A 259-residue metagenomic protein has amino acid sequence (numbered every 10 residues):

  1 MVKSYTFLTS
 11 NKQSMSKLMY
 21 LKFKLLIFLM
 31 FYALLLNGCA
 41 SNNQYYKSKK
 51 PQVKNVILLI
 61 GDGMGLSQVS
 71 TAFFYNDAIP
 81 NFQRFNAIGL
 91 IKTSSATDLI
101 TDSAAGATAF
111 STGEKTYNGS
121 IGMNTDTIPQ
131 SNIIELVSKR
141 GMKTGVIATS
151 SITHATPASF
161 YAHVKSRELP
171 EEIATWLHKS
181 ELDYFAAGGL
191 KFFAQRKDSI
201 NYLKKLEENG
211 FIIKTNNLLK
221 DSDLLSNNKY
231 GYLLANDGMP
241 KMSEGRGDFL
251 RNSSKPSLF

Functional and structural regions predicted by a protein language model:
T6-F7, K22, S41: Residue-level detector of bioactive/disordered segments in secreted/extracellular proteins and virion assembly
T6-T9, A33: Ala/Thr-enriched low-complexity intrinsically disordered regions
N11-L26: Bacterial N-terminal signal peptides that target proteins for export
I27-L35: Bacterial N-terminal signal peptides
A40-R196, Y202-L224, N228-K229, K255-P256: N-terminal catalytic scaffold of extracellular/periplasmic and nuclease hydrolases that process anionic headgroups
L218-F259: Anion-binding catalytic surfaces of enzymes that hydrolyze or transfer phosphate/sulfate esters
